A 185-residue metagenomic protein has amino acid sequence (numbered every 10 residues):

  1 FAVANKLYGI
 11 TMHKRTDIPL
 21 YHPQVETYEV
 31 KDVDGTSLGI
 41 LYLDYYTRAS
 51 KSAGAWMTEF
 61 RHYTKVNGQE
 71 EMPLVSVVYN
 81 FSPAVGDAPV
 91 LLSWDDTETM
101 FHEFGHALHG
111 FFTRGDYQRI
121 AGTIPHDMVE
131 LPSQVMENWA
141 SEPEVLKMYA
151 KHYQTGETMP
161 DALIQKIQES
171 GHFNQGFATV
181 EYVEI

Functional and structural regions predicted by a protein language model:
F1-I185: Cation-handling catalytic/transport regions enriched in His/Asp/Glu
